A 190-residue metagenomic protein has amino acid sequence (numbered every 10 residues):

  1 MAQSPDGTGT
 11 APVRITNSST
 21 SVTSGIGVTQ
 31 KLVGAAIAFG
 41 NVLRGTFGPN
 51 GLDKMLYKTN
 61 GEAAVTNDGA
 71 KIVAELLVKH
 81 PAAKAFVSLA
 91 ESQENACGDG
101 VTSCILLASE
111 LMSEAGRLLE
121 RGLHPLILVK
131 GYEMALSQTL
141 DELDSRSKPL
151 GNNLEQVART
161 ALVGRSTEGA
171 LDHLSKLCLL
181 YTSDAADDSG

Functional and structural regions predicted by a protein language model:
M1-S183: N-terminal glycine-/lysine-enriched basic segments
D184-G190: A short, hydrophobic C-terminal helix/tail in secreted or cell-surface proteins
